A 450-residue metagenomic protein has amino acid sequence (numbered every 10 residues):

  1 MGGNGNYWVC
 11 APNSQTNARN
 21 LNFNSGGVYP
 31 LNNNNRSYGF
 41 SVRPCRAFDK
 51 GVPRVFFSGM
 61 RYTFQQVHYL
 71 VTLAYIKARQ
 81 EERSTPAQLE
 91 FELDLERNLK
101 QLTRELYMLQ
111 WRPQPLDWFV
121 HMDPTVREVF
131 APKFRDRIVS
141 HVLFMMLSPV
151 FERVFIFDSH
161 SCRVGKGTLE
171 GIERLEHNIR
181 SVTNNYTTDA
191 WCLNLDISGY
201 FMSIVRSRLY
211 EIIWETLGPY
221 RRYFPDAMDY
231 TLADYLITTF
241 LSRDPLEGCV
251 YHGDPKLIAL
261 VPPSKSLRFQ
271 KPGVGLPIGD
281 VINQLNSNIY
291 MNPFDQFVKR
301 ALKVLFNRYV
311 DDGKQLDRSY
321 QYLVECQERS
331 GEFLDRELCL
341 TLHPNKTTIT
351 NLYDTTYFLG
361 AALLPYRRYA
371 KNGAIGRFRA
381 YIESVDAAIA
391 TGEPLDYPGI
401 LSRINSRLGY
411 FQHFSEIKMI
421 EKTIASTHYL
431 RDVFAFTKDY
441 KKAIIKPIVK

Functional and structural regions predicted by a protein language model:
M1-G51: C-terminal, surface-exposed recognition/capping segments
G51-K100, I444-K450: Non-catalytic, polymerase-adjacent accessory regions of viral genome-replication enzymes
V52-R61, F144-V205: Active-site-proximal segment of RNA-dependent polymerases
R83-L89, Q114-S140, V154-K166, G248 (+1 more regions): Short, conserved non-catalytic motifs in the polymerase core
E92-W111, P115: Amphipathic alpha-helical blocks
L106, T183-V310, Q315-R329, T350 (+1 more regions): Conserved polymerase palm-domain catalytic core
P132, R137, H141, L260-G273 (+3 more regions): Right-hand nucleic-acid polymerase module
